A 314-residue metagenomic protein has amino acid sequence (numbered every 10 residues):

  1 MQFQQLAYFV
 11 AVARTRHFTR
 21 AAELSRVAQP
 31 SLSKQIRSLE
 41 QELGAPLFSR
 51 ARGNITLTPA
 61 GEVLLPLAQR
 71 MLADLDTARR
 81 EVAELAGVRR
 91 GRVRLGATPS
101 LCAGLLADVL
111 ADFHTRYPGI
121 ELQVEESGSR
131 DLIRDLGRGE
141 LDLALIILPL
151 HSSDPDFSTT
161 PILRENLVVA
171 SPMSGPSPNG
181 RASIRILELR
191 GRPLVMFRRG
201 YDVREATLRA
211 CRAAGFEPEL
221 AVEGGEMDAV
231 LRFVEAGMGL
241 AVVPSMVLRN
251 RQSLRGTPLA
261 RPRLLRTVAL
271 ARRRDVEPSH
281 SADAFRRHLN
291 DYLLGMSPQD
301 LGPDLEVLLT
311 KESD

Functional and structural regions predicted by a protein language model:
V10-S31, N54: Short helix-boundary/capping micro-motifs
L39-E40, F113: Conserved amphipathic alpha-helical core elements
E40-E62: A short LG(V/I)-centered, amphipathic sequence patch enriched for acidic residue(s) preceding the LG motif
R90-S153, G224: Central regulatory/effector-binding core of bacterial HTH transcription factors
I147, P178-G180, I184-R185, R192-A214 (+2 more regions): Secondary-structure junction motif
S152-P161, E165, D228-D275: Beta-alpha-beta core module
F157-L194: Flexible hinge/capping segments at coil-to-helix
S245-S253, R261-D314: C-terminal effector-binding regulatory domain of bacterial HTH transcription factors
